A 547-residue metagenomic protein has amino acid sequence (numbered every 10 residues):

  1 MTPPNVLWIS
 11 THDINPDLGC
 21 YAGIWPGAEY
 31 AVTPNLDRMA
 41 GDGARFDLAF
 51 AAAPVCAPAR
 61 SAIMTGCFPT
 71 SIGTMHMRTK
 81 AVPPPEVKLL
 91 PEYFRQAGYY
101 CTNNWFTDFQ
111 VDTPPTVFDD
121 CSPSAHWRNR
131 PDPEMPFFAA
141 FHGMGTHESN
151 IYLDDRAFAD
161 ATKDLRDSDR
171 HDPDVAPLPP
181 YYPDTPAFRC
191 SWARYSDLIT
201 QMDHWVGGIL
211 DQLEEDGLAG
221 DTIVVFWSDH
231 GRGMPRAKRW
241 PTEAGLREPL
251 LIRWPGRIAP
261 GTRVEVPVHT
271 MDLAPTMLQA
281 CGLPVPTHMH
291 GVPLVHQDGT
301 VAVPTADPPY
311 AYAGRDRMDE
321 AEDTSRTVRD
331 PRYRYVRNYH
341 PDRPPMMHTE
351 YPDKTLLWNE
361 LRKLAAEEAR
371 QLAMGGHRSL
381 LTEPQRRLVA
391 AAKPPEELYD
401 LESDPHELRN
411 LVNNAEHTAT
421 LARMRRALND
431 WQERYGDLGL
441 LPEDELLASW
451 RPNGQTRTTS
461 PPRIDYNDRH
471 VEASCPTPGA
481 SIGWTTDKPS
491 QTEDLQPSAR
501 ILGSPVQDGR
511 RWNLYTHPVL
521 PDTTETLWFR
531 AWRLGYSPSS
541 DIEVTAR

Functional and structural regions predicted by a protein language model:
M1-P394, P405-R426, L440: Formylglycine-dependent sulfatase
L398-Y399: Short hydrophobic beta-strand that contains or immediately precedes a catalytic carboxylate
E402: C-terminal helical cap and adjacent loop that interface with cofactors, partners, or active-site loops
V412, A422-R426, E433-R434, L438-R547: Short, compositionally stereotyped local motifs that mark structural "simplifiers"
